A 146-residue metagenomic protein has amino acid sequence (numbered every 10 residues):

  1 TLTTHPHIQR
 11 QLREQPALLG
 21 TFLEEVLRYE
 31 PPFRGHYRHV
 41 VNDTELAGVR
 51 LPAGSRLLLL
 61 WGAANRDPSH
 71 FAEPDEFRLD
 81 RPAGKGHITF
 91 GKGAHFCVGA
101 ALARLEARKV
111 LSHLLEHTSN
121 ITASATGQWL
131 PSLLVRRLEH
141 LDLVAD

Functional and structural regions predicted by a protein language model:
T1-D146: Cytochrome P450
